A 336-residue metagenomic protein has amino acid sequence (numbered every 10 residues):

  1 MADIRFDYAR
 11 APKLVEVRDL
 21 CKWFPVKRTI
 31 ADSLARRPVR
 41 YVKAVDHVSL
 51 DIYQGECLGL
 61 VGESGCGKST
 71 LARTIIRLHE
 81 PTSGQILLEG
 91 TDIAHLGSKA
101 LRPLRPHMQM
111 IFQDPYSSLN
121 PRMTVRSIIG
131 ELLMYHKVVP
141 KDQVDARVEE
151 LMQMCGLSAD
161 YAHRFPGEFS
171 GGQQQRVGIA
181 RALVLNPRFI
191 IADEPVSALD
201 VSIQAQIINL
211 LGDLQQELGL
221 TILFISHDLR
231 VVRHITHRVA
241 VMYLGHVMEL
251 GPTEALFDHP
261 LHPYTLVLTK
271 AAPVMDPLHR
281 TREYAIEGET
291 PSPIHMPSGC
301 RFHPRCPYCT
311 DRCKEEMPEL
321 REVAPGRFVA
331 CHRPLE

Functional and structural regions predicted by a protein language model:
A2-K13, V26-R36, Y41, P252-E336: Short catalytic/signature loops enriched in Gly
I76: Helix-to-loop junction immediately C-terminal to a conserved catalytic motif
G84-D92: Conserved ABC transporter NBD signature motif
D92, Q143-D160, D213, T269-K270: Conserved ABC ATPase "signature" region
F165-F169, Q173: Conserved ABC ATPase signature
N186: Conserved catalytic motifs of ABC-family nucleotide-binding domains
I191, P195-L199, I203-T281: P-loop NTP-binding/switch modules centered on Walker-like glycine-rich loops
